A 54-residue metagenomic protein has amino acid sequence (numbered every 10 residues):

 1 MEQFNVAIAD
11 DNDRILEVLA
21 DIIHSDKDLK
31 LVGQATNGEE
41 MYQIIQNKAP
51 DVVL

Functional and structural regions predicted by a protein language model:
M1-N5: Non-catalytic signal-transmission and effector/linker regions of two-component phosphorelay proteins
V6-A7, V52: Hydrophobic "anchor" residues on beta-strands that sit immediately upstream of conserved functional sites
D10: Conserved acidic carboxylate
D13-G33: Two-component/phosphorelay signaling modules centered on CheY-like receiver
K27, V52-V53: Short, low-complexity, polar/charged sequence segments that are solvent-exposed and flexible
Q34-V52: Acidic, metal-coordinating helix/loop segments flanking the phosphotransfer/catalytic sites of two-component signaling
